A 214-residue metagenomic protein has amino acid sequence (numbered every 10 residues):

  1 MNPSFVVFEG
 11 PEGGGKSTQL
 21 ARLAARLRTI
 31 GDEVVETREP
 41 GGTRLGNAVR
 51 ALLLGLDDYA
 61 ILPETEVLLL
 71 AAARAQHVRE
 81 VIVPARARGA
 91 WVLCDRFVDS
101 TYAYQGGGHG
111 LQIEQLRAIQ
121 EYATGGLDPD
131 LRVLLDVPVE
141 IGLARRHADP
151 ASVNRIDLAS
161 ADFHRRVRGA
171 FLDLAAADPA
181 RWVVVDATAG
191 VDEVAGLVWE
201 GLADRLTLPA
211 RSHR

Functional and structural regions predicted by a protein language model:
N2-F5: Pre-Walker A (Motif I) flank of P-loop NTPase domains
F8: Hydrophobic anchor at the beta1->P-loop junction of P-loop NTPases
G13: Walker A (P-loop) phosphate-binding loop of P-loop NTPases
K16: Conserved lysine of the Walker
Q19: Hydrophobic positions on the alpha1 helix immediately C-terminal to the Walker A/P-loop
R22-A24, E140-R214: NTP-dependent small-molecule kinase module
D32-T124, L197: ATP-dependent small-molecule kinase phosphotransfer cores that center on conserved nucleotide phosphate-binding segments
S100-G169: A glycine- and Lys/Arg-enriched "phosphate-lid" helix/loop adjacent to the NTP-binding pocket of small-molecule kinases
